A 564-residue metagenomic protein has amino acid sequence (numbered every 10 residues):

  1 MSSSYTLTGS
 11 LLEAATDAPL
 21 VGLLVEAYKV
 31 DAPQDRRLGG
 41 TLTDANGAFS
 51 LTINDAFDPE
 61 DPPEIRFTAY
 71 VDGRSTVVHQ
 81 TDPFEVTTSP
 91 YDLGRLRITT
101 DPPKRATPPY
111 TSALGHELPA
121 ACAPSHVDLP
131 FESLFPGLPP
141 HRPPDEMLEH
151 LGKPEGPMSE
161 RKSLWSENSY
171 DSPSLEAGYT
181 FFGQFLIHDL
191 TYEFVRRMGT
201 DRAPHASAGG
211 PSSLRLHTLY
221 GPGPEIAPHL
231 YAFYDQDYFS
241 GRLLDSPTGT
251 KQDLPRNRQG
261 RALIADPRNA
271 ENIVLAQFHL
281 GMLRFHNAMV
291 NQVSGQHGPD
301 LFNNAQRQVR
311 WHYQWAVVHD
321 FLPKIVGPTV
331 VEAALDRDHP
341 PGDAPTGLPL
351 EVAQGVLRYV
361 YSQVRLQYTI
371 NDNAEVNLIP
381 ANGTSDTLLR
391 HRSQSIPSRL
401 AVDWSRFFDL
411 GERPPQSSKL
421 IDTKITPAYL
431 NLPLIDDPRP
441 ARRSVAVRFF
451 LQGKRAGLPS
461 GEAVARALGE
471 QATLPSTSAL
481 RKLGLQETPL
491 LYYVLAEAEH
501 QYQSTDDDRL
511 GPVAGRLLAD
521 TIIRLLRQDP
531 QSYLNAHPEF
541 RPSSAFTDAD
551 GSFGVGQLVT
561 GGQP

Functional and structural regions predicted by a protein language model:
Y5-A14, G47: A short, amphipathic beta-strand motif
A14-A32: Short, ordered, surface-exposed loop/turn motifs in non-cytosolic proteins
Y28-D35, D72-R74: Change "in extracellular beta-sheet-rich domains … of secreted and cell-surface proteins" to "in beta-sheet-rich domains
A32-T52: Short, acidic Ser/Thr/Gly-rich low-complexity loop/linker segments typical of extracellular and cell-surface proteins
S50-E64: Short Pro-Gly-centered beta-turn/loop motif in secreted/extracellular proteins
D82-P103: Extracellular beta-sheet/turn segments enriched in Thr/Pro/Gly and aliphatic residues
P102-R268, N272-I273, N291-P564: Terminal regions of secretory-pathway proteins
